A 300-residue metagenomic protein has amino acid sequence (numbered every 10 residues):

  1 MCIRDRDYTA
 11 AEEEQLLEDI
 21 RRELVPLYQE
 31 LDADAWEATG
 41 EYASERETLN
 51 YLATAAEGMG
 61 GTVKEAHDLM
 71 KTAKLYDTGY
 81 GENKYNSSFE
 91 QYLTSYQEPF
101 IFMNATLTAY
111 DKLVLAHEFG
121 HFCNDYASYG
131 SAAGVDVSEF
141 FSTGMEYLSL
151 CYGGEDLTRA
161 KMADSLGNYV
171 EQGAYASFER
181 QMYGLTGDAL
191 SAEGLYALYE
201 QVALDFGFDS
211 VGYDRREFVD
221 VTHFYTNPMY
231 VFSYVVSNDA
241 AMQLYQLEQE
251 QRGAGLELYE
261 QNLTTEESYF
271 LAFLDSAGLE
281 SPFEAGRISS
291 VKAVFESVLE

Functional and structural regions predicted by a protein language model:
R4-F100: Contiguous, non-catalytic segments that form substrate-binding/exosite surfaces or channel walls
R6, E193-E300: C-terminal, non-catalytic "cap/extension" segments appended to globular domains
G61, Q91, H121, D125-Y129 (+1 more regions): Conserved helix-loop functional segments at active or binding sites
Y96-L115, Y129-G130: Short pre-active-site segment immediately N-terminal to the catalytic Zn-binding motif
V114, E118, F122, Y126 (+1 more regions): Catalytic glutamate of the conserved HExxH
F119, G144-C151, R180, D239-Q246: Short glycine/serine- and small hydrophobic-enriched flexible loop segments
S128, A132-V170, S237: Post-HExxH zinc-binding segment in Zn-dependent metallohydrolases
C151-Y225: Long, amphipathic alpha-helical stalk/connector segments used for oligomerization, subunit docking, or mechanical
